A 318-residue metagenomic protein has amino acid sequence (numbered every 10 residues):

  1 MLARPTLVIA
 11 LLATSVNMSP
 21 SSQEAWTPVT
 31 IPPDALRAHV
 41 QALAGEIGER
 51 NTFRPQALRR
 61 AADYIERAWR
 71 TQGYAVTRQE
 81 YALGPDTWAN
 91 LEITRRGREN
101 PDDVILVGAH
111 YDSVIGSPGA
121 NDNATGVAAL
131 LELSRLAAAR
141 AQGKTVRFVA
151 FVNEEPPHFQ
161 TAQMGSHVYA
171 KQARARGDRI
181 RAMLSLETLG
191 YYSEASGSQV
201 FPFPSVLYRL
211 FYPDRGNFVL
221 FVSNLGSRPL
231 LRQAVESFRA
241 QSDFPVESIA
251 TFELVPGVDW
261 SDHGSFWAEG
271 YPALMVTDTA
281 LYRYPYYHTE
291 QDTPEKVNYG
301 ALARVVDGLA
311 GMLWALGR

Functional and structural regions predicted by a protein language model:
T14-R60, Q72, D112, Y282-D292: N-terminal capping segment at the start of a domain
E24-I31, G45-Q56, T77-A82, S113-N123 (+5 more regions): Second-shell loop/turn segments in exported
A35-A38, A42, Q56, R60-T71 (+11 more regions): Extracytoplasmic/secreted proteins, especially bacterial periplasmic and envelope-associated proteins
A38-R98, E247-I249: A non-catalytic alpha/beta surface segment that caps or lines the substrate-entry region of metallo-dependent hydrolase
L43, Q79-Y81, R95-G97, G108-D112 (+6 more regions): Active-site-proximal beta-strand/loop segments in catalytic clefts of secreted hydrolases
R98-V104: Proline/glycine-enriched tight loop/beta-turn segments at coil->beta junctions that connect or precede beta-strands
V114-R232, V258: Acidic/histidine-rich catalytic neighborhood of metal-dependent amide-processing enzymes
A182, L189, S193-R318: Active-site-adjacent substrate-binding region of metalloamidase/peptidase-like peptide-processing proteins
